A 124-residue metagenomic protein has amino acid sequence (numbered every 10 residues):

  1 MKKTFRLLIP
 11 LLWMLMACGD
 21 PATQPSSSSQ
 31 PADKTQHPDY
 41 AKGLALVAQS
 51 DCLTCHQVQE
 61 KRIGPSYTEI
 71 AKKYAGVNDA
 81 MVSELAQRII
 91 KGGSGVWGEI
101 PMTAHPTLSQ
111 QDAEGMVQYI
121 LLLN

Functional and structural regions predicted by a protein language model:
M1-L8: Bacterial N-terminal signal peptides that target proteins for export
C18-A22: Bacterial signal peptide processing site
P25-V47: Electrostatic cytochrome c docking/interface patches
L44, Q57-R88: Gly/Gly-Pro-rich "capping" loops immediately C-terminal to redox-active cysteine motifs in periplasmic/lumenal
A48, K72-A75, D79, I90-S94 (+1 more regions): Sec-exported extracytoplasmic/periplasmic mature domains
Q49-V58, M116: The canonical Cys-X-X-Cys-His
P65-A71, I90-V117: Axial heme c-ligation environment in periplasmic c-type cytochrome domains
